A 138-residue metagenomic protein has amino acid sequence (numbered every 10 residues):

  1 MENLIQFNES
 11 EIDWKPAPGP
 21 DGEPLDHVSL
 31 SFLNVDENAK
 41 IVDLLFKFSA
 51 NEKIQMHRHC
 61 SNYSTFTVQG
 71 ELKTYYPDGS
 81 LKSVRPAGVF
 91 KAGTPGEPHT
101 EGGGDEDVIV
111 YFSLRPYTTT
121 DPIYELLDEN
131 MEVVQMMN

Functional and structural regions predicted by a protein language model:
M1-K40, L126-N138: A short, N-terminal "cap"/entry segment at the start of jelly-roll beta-barrel domains of the cupin/DSBH fold
E37, Y76-G103: Short acidic-glycine-tyrosine-enriched beta hairpin
A39-R58, F90-G96: Conserved short histidine dyad/triad with adjacent acidic residue
I41, Y63, D107: Conserved catalytic motifs of the protein kinase core domain
A50, H59-D78: Glycine- and acidic-residue-biased ligand/ion/polar-headgroup-sensing regions
G102-N138: Double-stranded beta-helix
